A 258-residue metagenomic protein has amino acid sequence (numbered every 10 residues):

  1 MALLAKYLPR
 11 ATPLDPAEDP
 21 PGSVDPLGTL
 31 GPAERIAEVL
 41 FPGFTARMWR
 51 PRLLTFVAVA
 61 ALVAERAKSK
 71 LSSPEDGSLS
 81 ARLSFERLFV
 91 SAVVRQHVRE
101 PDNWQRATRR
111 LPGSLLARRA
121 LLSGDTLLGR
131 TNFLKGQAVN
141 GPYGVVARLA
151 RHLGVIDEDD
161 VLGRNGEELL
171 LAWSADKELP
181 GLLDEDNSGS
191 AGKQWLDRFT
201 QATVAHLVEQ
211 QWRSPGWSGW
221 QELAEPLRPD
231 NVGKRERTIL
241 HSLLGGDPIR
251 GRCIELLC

Functional and structural regions predicted by a protein language model:
M1-C258: Non-catalytic recognition/regulatory regions in large multidomain proteins
